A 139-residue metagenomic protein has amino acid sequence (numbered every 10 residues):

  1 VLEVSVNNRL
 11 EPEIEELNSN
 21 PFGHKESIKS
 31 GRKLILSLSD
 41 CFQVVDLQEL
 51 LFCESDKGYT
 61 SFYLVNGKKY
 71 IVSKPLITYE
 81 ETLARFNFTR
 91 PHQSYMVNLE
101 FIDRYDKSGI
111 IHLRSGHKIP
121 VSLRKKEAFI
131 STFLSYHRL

Functional and structural regions predicted by a protein language model:
L2, N7-R114, K118-P120: Conserved binding/recognition cores within well-folded domains
F129-I130: Acidic, Ser/Thr- and proline-rich intrinsically disordered linker/docking segments of eukaryotic scaffolds
F133: ATP/nucleoside-binding phosphotransfer catalytic cores, i.e., glycine-rich phosphate-binding loops
